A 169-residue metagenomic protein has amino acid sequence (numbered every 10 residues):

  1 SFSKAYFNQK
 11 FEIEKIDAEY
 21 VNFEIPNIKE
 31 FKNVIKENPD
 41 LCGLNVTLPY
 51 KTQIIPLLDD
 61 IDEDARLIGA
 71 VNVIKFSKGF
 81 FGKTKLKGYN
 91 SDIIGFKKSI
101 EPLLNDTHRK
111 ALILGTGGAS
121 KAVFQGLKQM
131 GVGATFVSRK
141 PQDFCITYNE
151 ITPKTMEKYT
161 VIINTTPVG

Functional and structural regions predicted by a protein language model:
S1-L103: Phosphate/diphosphate ligand-binding glycine-rich loop within oxidoreductases
V21, L112, T135: Conserved beta-strand positions in the Rossmann-like core of class I SAM-dependent methyltransferases
C42, R109, T160-V161: Conserved acidic residues
N45-T47, L114, N164: Short beta-strand segments
N90-I93, I100, L104-M130, S138: Glycine-rich adenosine-cofactor-binding loop
Q129-Y148: NAD(P)-binding Rossmann-fold cofactor-contacting core
F144-G169: Rossmann-like adenosine-cofactor binding region
